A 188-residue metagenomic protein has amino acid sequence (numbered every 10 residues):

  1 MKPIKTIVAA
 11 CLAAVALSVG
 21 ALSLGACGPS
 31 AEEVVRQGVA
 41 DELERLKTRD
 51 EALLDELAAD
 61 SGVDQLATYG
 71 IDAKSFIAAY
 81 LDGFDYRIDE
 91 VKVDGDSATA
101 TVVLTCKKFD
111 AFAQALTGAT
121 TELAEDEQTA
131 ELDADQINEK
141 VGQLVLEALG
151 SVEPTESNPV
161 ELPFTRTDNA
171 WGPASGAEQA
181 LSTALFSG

Functional and structural regions predicted by a protein language model:
K5-S18: Sec-dependent N-terminal signal peptides
S23-A26: C-terminal motif of bacterial Sec signal peptides marking the signal peptidase cleavage site
G28-R87: Core segments of small alpha/beta cavity-forming domains
D94-D96, T167: Structural motif
D96-L104: A short hydrophobic beta-strand element
V103-K107, T165-T167: Solvent-exposed residues in well-ordered beta-strands and their adjoining turns, especially edge/terminal strands
T105-E122: Short, cysteine-centered beta-strand-loop-beta hairpins and adjacent loop/turn segments enriched in charged/polar
T121-Q136, A148-G188: Short beta-strand edge/turn micro-motifs at domain boundaries
